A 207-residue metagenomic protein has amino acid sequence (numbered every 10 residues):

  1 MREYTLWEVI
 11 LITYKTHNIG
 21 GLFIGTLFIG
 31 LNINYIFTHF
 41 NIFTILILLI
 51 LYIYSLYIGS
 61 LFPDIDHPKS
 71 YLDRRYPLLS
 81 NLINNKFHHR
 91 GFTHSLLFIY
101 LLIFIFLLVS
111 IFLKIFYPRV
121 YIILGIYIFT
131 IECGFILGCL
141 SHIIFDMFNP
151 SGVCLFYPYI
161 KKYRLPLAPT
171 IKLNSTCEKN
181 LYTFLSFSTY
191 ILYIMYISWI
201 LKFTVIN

Functional and structural regions predicted by a protein language model:
M1-N207: N-terminal membrane-targeting hydrophobic helices
